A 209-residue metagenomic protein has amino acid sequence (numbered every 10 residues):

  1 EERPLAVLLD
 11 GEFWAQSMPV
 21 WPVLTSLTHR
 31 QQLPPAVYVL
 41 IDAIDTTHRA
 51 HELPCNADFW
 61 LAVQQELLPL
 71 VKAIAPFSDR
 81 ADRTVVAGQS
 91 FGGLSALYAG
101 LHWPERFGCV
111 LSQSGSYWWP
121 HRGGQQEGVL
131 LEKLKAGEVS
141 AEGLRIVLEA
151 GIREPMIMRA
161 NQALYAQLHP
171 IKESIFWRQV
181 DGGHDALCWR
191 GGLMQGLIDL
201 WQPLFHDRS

Functional and structural regions predicted by a protein language model:
E1-S209: Non-catalytic cap/lid and distal C-terminal segments of serine-dependent acyl enzymes
